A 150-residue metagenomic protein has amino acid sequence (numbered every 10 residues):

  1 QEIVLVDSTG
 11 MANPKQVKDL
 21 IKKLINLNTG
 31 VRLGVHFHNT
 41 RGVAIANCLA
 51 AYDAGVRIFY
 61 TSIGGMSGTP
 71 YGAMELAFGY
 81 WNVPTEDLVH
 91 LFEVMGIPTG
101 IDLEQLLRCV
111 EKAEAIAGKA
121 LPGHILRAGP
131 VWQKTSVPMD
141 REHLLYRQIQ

Functional and structural regions predicted by a protein language model:
Q1-Q150: Catalytic cores and adjacent flexible loops of soluble metabolic enzymes that perform enolate/carbanion chemistry on
